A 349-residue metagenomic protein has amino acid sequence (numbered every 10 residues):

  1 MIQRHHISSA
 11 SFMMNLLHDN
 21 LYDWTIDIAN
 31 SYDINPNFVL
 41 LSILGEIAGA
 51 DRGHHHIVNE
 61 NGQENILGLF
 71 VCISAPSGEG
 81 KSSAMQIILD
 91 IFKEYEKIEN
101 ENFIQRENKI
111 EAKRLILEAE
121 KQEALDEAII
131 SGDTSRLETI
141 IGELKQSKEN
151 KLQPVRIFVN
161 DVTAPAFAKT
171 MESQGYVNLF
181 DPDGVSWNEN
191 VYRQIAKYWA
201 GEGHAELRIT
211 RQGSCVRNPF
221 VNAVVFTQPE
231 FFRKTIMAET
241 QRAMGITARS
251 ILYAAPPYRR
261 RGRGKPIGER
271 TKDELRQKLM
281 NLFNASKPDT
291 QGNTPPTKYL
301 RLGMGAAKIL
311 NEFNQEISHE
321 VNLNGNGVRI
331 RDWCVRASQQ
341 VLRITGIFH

Functional and structural regions predicted by a protein language model:
M1-H349: Phosphate-handling catalytic cores of nucleic-acid transaction enzymes
